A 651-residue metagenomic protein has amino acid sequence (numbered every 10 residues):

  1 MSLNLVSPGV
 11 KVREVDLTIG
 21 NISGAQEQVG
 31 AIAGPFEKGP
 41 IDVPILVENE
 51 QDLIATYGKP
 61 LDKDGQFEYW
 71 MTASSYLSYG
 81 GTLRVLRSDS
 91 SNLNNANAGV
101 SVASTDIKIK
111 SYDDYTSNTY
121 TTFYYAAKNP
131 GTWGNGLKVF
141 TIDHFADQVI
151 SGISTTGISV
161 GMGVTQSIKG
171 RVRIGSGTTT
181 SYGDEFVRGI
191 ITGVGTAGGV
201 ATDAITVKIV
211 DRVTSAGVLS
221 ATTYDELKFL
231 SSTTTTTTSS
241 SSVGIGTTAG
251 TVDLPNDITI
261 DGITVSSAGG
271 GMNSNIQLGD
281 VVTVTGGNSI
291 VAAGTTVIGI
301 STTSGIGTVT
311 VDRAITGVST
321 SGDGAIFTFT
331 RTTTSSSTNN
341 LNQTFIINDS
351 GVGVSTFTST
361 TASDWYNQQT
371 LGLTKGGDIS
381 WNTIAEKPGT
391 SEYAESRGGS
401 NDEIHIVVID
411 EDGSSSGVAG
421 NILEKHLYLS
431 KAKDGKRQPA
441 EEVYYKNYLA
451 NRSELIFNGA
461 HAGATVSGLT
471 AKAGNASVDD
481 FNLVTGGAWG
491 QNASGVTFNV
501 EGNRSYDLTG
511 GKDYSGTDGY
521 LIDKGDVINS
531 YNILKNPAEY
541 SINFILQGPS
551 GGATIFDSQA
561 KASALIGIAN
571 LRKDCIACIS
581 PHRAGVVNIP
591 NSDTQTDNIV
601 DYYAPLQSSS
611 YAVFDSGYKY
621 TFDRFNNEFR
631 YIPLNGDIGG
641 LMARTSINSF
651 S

Functional and structural regions predicted by a protein language model:
M1-T234, S239-I245, S336-S651: A glycine- and small-residue-enriched flexible loop/hinge signal that marks low-structured segments
V194-A201, G246-T333: Polar, enzyme-active/binding microenvironments
